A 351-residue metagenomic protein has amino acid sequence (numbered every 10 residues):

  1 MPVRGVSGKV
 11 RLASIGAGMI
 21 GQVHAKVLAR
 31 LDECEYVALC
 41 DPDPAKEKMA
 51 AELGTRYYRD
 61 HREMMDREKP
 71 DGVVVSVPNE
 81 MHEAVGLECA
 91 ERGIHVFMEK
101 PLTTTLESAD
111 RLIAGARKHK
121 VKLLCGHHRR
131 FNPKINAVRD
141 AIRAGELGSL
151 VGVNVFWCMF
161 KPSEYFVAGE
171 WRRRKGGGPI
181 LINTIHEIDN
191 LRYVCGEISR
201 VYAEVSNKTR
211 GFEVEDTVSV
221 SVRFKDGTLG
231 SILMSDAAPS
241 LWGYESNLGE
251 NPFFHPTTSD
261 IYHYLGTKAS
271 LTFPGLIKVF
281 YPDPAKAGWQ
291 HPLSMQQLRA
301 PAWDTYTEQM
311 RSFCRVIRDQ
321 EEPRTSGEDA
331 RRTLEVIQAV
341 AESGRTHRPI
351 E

Functional and structural regions predicted by a protein language model:
M1-K9, M19, G72-V74, D110 (+2 more regions): C-terminal helix-rich "cap/oligomerization" subdomain common to oxidoreductases
M1-L53: N-terminal Rossmann-like dinucleotide-binding module
H24, P42, T55-G115: Beta-loop-alpha module in the N-terminal Rossmann-like domain of NAD(P)-dependent dehydrogenases, especially those
A38, G72, G152: Short, Asp-centered acidic motifs that coordinate Mg2+ and/or phosphate in catalytic or ligand-binding sites
R59, V75, M98, L123-C125 (+2 more regions): Hydrophobic residues in well-ordered beta-strands that form the structural core
K122, R129-V222, L229, H347: Predominantly a Rossmann-like dinucleotide-binding segment in NAD(P)-dependent oxidoreductases
G211-E215, K225-E308: NAD(P)-dinucleotide binding in Rossmann-like oxidoreductases
